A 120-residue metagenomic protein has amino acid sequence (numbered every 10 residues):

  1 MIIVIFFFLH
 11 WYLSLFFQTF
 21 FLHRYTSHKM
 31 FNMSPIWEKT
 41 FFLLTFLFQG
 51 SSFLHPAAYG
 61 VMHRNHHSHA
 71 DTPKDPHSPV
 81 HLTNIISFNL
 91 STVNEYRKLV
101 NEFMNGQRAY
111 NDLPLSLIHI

Functional and structural regions predicted by a protein language model:
M1-I120: Non-catalytic, topology-defining segments of multipass membrane proteins
